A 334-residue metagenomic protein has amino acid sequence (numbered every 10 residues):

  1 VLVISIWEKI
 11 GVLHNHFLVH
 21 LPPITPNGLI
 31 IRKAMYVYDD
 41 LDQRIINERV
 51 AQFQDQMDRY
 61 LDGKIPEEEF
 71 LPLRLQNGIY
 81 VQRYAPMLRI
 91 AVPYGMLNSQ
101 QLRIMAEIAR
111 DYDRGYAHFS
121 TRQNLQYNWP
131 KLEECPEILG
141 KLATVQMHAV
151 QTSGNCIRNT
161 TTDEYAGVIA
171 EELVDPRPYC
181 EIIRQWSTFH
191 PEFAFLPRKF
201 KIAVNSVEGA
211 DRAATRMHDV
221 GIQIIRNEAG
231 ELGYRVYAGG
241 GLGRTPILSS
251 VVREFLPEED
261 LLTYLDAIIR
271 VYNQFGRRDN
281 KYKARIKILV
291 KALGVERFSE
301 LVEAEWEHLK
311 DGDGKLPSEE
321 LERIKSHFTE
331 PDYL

Functional and structural regions predicted by a protein language model:
V3-I4: Short, low-complexity, intrinsically disordered N-terminal modules that encode targeting/processing signals
L13-L21: Short hydrophobic targeting helices and cationic amphipathic motifs that mediate membrane/organellar targeting
N27-L334: Peripheral terminal and linker regions in Fe-S/redox and tRNA-modifying enzymes
